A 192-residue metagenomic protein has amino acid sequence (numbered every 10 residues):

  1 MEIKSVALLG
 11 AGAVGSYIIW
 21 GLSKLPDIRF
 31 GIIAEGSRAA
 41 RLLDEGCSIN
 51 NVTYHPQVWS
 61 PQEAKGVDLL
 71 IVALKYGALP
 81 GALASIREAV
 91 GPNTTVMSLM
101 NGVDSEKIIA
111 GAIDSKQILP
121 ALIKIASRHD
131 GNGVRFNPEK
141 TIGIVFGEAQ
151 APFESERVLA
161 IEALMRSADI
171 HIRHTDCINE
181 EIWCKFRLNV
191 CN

Functional and structural regions predicted by a protein language model:
M1-H55: NAD(P)+-binding Rossmann beta1-loop-alpha1 motif at the extreme N-terminus of oxidoreductases
I3-K4, D68, I142: Nucleotide donor/acceptor-binding cores
G12, I32, Y76, E148-Q150 (+1 more regions): Short loop or secondary-structure boundary microenvironments that flank and position key functional residues
G36, V52-R135: Rossmann-like NAD(P)(H) cofactor-binding subdomain of soluble oxidoreductases
R38-L43, E106-K107, E154: Short, charged/polar "capping" segments at the starts of alpha-helices and the immediately preceding loops
W59, E88-A89, A112-Q117, N132-N192: Internal alpha-helical scaffold of NAD(P)-dependent oxidoreductase catalytic cores
